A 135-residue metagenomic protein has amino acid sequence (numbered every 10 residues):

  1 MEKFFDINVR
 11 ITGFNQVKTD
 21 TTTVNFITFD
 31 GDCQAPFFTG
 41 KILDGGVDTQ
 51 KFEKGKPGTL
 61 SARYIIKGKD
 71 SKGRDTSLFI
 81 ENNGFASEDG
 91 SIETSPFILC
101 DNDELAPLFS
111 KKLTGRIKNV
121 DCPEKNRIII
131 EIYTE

Functional and structural regions predicted by a protein language model:
M1-E135: Beta-strand-enriched cores of mature, soluble protein domains
